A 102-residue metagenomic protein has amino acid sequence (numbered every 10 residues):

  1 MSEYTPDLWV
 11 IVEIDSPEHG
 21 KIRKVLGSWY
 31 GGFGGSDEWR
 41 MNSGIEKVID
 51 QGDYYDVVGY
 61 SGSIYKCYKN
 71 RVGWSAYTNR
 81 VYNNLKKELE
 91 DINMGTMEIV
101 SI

Functional and structural regions predicted by a protein language model:
M1-D56, Y60-I102: Cysteine-centric segments in proteins
